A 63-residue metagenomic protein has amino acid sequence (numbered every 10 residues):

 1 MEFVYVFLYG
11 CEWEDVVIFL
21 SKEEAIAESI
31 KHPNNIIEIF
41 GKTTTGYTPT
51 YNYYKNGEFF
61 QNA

Functional and structural regions predicted by a protein language model:
M1-F3, N35: Short glycine-aromatic motifs
F3, F19, F59-F60: Aromatic (phenylalanine/tyrosine) cluster motif
F3-C11: A short beta-strand micro-motif
G10-E23: A short, exposed loop/beta-hairpin motif centered on an aromatic-Gly-Thr core
E14, I30-A63: Short, mixed-charge low-complexity intrinsically disordered segments
A25-E28: Short amphipathic alpha-helices within nucleic acid-binding modules
